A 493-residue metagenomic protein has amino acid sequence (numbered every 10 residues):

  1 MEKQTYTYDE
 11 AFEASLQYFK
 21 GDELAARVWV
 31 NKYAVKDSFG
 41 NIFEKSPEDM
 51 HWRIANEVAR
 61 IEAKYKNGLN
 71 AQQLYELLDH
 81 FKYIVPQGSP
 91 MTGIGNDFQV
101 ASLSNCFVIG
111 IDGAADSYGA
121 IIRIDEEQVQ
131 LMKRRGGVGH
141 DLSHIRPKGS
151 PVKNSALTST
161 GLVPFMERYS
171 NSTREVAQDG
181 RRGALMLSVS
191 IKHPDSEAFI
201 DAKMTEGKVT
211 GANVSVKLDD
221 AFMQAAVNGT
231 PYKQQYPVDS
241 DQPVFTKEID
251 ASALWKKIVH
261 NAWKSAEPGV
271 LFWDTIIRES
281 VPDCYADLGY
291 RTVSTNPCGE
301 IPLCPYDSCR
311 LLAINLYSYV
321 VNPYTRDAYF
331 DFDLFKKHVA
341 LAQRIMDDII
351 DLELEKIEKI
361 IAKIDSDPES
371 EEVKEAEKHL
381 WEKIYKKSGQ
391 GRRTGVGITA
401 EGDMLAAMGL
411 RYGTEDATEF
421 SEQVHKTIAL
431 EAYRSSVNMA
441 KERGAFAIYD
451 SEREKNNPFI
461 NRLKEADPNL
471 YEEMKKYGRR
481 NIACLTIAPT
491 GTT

Functional and structural regions predicted by a protein language model:
M1-T493: Extended catalytic cores of very large enzyme megasubunits
